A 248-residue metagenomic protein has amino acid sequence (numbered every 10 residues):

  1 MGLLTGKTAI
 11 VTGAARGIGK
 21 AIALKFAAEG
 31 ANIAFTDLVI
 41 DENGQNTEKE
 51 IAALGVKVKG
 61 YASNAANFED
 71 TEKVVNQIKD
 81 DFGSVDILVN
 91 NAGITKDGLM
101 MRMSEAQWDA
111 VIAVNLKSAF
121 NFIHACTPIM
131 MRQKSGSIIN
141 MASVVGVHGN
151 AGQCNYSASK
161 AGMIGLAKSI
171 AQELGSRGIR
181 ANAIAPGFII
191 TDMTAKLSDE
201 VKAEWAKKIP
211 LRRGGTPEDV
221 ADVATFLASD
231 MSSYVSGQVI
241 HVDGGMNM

Functional and structural regions predicted by a protein language model:
G2-A34, I170: Canonical Rossmann dinucleotide-binding motif of NAD(H)/NADP(H)-dependent dehydrogenases/reductases, specifically
E29-N46: Conserved glycine-rich Rossmann-like NAD(P)H-binding loop of the short-chain dehydrogenase/reductase
L99-M100, S104-I112, T194, W205: Substrate-binding pocket helix/loop in short-chain dehydrogenase/reductase
F120-I123, M131, I179, R213-V242 (+1 more regions): C-terminal substrate-recognition "lid" of short-chain dehydrogenase/reductases
I123, S159, A167: Active-site helix of classical SDR
P128, Q172-S176, S233: Alpha-helical segment proximal to the catalytic Tyr-Lys
S143: Residue(s) in the substrate-gating loop at a strand-loop-helix junction that position the organic substrate next
